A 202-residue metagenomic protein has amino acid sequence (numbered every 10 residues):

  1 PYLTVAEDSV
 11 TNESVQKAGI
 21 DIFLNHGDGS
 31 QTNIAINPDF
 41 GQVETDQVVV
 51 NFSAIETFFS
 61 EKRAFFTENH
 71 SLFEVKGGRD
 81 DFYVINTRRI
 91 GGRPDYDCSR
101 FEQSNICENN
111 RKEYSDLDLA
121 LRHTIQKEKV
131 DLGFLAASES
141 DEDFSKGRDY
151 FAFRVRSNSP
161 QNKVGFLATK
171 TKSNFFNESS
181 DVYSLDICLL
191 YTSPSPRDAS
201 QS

Functional and structural regions predicted by a protein language model:
Y2-E7, V15-S193: Outer-membrane beta-barrel channel domains
Y191-S202: Single conserved hydrophobic/aromatic residue that forms the stacking wall/gate of nucleotide- or nucleobase-binding
